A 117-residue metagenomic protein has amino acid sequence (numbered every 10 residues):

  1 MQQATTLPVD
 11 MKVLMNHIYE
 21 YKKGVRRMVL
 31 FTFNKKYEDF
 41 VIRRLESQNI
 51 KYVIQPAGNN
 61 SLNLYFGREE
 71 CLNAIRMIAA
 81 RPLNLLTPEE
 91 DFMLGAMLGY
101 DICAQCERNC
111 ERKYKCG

Functional and structural regions predicted by a protein language model:
M1-G117: Domain-length accessory/inserted modules outside core catalytic folds
